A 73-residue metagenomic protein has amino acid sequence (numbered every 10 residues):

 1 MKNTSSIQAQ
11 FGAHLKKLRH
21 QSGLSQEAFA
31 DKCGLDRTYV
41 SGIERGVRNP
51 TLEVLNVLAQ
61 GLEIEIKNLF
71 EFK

Functional and structural regions predicted by a protein language model:
M1-Q21: A short, Lys/Arg-rich alpha-helix, primarily the initiator
A13, G23-L24, P50-E53: Residue-level signal for the short linker/turn that defines the boundary of a DNA-recognition helix
K16, E27, N56: Residues within the helices of the helix-turn-helix
H20, D31, Q60: Alpha-helical residues within the helix-turn-helix
G23-G42: Short alpha-helical DNA-recognition segment
R45: Short, conserved catalytic or interaction motifs in soluble domains
L55-A59, L69-F70: Hydrophobic micro-packing sites on short alpha-helices
E63-K73: Short C-terminal boundary/hinge segments that cap the last helix of small helical domains
